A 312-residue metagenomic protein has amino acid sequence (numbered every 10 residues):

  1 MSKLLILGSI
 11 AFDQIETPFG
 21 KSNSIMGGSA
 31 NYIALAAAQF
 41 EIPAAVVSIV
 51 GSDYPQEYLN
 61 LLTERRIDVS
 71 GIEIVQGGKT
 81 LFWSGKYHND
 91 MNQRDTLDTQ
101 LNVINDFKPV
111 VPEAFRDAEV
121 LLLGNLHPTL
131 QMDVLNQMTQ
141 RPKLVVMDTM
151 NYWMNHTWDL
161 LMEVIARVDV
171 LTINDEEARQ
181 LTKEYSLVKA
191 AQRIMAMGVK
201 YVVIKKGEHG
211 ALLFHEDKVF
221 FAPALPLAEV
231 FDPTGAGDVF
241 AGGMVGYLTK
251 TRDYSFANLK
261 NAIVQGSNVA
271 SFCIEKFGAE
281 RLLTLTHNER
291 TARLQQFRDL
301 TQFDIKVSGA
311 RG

Functional and structural regions predicted by a protein language model:
M1-L5: Extreme N-terminal starter segment of soluble prokaryotic enzymes
F12-S24, I42-L122, N136-P142, T291-R311: Conserved N-terminal subdomain of the carbohydrate kinase-like
G20-L35: Short catalytic helix/loop segments, enriched in acidic residues and glycine and frequently bearing histidine
A34-P43, Y247-T249: Alpha-helix C-terminal capping segments
L35, W83-K86, G210-F214: Short beta-strand scaffold segments in enzyme catalytic cores
A37, N174, G237: Short, conserved phosphate/pyrophosphate- and ester-handling motifs at nucleotide-, phospho-/glycolipid
A45, L225-Q296, L300: Conserved post-catalytic alpha-helical subdomain immediately downstream of the catalytic base and nucleotide-binding
T139-L144, Y152-F221: Conserved phosphate/ATP/ADP-binding segment of small-molecule kinases
